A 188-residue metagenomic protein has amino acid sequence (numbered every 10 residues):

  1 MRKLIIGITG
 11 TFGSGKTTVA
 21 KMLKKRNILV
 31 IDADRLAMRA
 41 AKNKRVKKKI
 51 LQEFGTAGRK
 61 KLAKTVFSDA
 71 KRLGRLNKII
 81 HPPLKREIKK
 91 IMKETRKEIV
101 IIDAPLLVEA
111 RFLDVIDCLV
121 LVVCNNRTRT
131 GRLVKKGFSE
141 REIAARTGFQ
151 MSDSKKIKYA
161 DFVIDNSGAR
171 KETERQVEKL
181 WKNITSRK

Functional and structural regions predicted by a protein language model:
I8: Hydrophobic anchor at the beta1->P-loop junction of P-loop NTPases
T11, L23: P-loop (Walker A) phosphate-binding loop of NTP-binding proteins
S14: ATP-binding Walker
T17: Walker A/P-loop
R35-R96: ATP-dependent small-molecule kinase phosphotransfer cores that center on conserved nucleotide phosphate-binding segments
E87-E94, I99-K135: ATP-dependent NMP and nucleoside kinases share a basic, alpha-helical "lid"
R96, D114, F138-T185: Small-molecule kinase domains that catalyze NTP-dependent phosphoryl transfer to phosphate-bearing small molecules
